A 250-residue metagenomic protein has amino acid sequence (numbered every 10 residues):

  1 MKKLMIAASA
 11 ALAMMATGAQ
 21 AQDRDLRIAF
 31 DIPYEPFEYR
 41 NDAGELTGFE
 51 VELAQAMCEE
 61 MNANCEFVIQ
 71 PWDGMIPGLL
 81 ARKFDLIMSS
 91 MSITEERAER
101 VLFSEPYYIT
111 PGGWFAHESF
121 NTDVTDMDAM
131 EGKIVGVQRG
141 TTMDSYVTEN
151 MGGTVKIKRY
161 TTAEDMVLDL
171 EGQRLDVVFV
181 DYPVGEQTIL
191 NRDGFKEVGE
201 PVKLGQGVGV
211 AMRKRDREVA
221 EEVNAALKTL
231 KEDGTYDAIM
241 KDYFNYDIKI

Functional and structural regions predicted by a protein language model:
Q22-S90, D233, D242: Extracytoplasmic small-molecule ligand-binding "clamshell" domains of the periplasmic binding protein/Venus flytrap
I32, I109-A116, E186-K228, F244-I250: Periplasmic-binding protein-like
I32-E35, L46-E59, A116-T162, V177 (+1 more regions): Bilobed "Venus flytrap"/periplasmic-binding protein-like clamshell domains and structurally analogous long
V51, F67-P77, T122, K158-G172 (+1 more regions): Short helix-initiation/N-cap motifs at beta->coil->alpha
E52-E60, E118-N121, I134, R139-T142 (+1 more regions): Extended ligand-binding regions for polar small-molecule ligands
Q55, E59, N64-A129, G194-V202: Acidic, polar ligand-binding/catalytic clefts
N62-N64, A81-S89, K133-I134, G152 (+3 more regions): Alpha-to-beta junction loops
N64, T142-K158, D193, E197-G199 (+1 more regions): Ligand-binding clefts/hinges and TM-proximal coupling segments of bilobed small-molecule sensing domains
